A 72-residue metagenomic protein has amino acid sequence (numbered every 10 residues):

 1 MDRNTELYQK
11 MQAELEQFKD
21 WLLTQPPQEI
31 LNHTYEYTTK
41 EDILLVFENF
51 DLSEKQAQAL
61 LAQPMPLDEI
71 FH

Functional and structural regions predicted by a protein language model:
M1-H72: Acidic interaction surfaces
